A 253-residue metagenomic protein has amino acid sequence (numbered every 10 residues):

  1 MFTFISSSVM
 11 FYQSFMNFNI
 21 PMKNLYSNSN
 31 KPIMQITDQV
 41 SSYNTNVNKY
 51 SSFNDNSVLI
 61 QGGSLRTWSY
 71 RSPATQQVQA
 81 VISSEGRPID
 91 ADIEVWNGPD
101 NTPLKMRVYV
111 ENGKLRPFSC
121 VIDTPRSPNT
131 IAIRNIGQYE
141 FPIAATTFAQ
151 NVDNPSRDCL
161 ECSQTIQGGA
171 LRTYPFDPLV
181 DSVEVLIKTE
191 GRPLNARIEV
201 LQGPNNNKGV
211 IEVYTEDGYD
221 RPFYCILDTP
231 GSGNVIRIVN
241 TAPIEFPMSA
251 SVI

Functional and structural regions predicted by a protein language model:
M1-N30: N-terminal chloroplast transit peptides
I33-I253: Acidic, Ser/Thr/Pro
